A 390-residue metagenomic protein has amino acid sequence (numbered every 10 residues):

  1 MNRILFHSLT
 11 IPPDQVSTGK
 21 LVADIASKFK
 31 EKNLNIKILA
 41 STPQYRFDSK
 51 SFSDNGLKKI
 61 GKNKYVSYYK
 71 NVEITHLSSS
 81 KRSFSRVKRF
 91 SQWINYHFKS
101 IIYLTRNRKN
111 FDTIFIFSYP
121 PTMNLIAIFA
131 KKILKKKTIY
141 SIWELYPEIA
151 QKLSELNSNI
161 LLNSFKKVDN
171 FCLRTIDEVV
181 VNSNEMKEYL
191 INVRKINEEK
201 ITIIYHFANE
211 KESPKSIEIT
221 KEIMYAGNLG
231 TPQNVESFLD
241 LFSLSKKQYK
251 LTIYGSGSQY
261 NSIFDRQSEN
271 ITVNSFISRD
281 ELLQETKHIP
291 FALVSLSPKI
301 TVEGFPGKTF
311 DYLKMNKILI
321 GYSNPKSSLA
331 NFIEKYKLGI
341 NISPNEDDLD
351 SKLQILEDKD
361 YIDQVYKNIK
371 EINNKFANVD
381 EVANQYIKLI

Functional and structural regions predicted by a protein language model:
M1-K62, D240-K246, D380: N-terminal subdomain of nucleotide-sugar transferases
T105, T122-L125, F129-I133, I160-V179: Membrane-proximal helix-turn-helix segments that form the acceptor-binding/catalytic region of lipid-linked
K166, N170-K200, A330, Y386: A short, active-site helix/loop in glycosyltransferases that binds the activated sugar's phosphate group
E185, I204-F207: Carbohydrate-associated surface elements
S216-Q233, L239-S243, T252: Conserved donor-binding/catalytic core segment of Leloir-type glycosyltransferases
T220, Y260-T286: Nucleotide-activated donor-binding/catalytic signature segment of Leloir-type glycosyltransferases, i.e., the conserved
Q233, S278-K287, A292-L313, I318-N331: Nucleotide-sugar-dependent
P344-S351, E357-I390: A charged, aromatic-enriched C-terminal amphipathic alpha-helix characteristic of glycosyltransferases across folds
